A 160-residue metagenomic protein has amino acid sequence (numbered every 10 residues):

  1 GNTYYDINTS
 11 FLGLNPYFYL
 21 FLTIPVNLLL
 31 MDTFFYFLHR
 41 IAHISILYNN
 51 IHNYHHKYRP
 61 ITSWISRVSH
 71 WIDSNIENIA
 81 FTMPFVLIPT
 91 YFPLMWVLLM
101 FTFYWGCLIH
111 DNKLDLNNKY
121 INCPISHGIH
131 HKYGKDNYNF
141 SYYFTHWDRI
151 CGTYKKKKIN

Functional and structural regions predicted by a protein language model:
G1-M31: Juxtamembrane helix-loop-helix connectors linking adjacent transmembrane helices in multi-pass membrane enzymes
G1-T3, L28-N49: Transmembrane alpha-helix/helix-exit interface in multi-pass inner-membrane proteins
N8-F11, F34-L38, T82: Short, mixed-charge, low-aromatic patches
L12, Y19, F34, N117 (+1 more regions): Generic detector of bulky aromatic hydrophobic side chains
F21, P25, F37-L38, V68: Hydrophobic alpha-helical transmembrane segments of multi-pass membrane proteins
I24-F35, V97-G106: Alpha-helical transmembrane segments of multi-pass membrane proteins
A42-N160: Cytosolic/stromal cytosol-facing helical appendages immediately following the last transmembrane segment
